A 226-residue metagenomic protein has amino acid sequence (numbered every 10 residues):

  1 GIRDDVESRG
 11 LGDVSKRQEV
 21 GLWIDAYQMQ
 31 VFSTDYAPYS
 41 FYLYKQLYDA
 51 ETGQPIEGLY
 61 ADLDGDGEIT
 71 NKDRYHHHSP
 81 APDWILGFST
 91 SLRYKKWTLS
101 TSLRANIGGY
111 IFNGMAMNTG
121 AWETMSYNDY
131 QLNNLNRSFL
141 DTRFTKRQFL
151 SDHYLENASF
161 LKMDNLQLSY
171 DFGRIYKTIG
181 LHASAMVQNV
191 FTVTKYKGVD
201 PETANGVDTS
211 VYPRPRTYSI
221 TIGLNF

Functional and structural regions predicted by a protein language model:
S8-R9, D13-P80, K195: Conserved small-residue
S8-R9, L92, T101-A105, A183-N189 (+1 more regions): Transmembrane beta-barrel strands of outer-membrane/channel proteins
R9, D13-K16, P55, G108-G114 (+2 more regions): Outer-membrane beta-barrel proteins
K16-D25, A116-S126, G198-D208: Flexible, surface-exposed loop regions and adjacent strand-edge segments of Gram-negative outer-membrane beta-barrel
S40, D49-Q54, R104-Q188: Extracytoplasmic gating/loop element in the C-terminal half of outer-membrane beta-barrel translocons and assembly
G87-S89, N165-S169, S219-T221: Membrane-embedded beta-strand positions in outer-membrane beta-barrel channels/transporters
K96-S100, I175-Y176: Repeated loop/turn-to-beta-strand initiation elements of outer-membrane beta-barrel proteins
R214-F226: Outer-membrane beta-barrel "beta-signal"
